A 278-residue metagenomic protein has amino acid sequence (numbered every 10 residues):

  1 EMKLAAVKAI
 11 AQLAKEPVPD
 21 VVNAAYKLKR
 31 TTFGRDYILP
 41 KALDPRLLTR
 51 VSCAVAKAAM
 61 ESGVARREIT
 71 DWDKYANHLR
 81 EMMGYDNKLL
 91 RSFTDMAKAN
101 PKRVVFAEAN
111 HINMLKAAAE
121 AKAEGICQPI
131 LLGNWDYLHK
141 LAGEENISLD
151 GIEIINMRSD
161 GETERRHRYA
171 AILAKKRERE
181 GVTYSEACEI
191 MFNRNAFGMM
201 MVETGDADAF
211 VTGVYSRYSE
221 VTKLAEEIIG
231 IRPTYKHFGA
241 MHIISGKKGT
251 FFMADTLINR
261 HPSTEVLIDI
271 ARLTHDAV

Functional and structural regions predicted by a protein language model:
E1, V18-P19, T31-G34, P40 (+5 more regions): Alpha-helix initiation/capping motif
E1-S52, A56-S62: Adenosine-phosphate binding glycine-rich loop
G63-I69, Y75-V278: Anion-binding alpha/beta catalytic cores of soluble intermediary-metabolism enzymes, centered on
